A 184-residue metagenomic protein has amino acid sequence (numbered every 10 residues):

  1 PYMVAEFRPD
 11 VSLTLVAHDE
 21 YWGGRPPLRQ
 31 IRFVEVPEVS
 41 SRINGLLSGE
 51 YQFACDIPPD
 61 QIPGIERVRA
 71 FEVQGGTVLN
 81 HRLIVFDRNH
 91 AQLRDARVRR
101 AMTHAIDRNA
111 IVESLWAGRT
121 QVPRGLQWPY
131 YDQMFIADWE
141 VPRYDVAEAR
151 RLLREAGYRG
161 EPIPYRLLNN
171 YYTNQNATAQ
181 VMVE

Functional and structural regions predicted by a protein language model:
P1-Q30, E38-S40, V146-A147, R151: Gly/Pro-rich hinge or "lid" segments in bacterial periplasmic/extracellular proteins
H18-G64: Ligand-site clamp/hinge motif
R32, D87-A91, V98-A101, M134-P142 (+1 more regions): Second-shell loop/turn segments in exported
S40-E50, R67-V68, A96-R97, Q180-E184: Short helices/loops that flank or line small-molecule/ion binding pockets
P63-G75: Ligand-binding "clamshell"
G64, N89, L93-Y131, N174-T178: Periplasmic-binding protein-like
G75-F86: Periplasmic-binding protein-like
Q121-E155, N169-T178: Structural transition elements
